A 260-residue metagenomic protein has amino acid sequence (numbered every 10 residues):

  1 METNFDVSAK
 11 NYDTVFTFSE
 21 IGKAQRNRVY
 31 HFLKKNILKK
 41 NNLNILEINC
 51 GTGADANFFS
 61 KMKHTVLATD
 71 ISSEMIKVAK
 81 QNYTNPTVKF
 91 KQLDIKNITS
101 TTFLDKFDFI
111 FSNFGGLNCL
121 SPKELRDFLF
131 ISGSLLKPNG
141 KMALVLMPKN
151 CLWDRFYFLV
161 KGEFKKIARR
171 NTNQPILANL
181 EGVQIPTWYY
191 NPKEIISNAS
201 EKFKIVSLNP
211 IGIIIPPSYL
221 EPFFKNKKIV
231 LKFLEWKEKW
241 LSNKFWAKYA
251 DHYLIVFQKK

Functional and structural regions predicted by a protein language model:
M1-K40, F58: Conserved class I S-adenosyl-L-methionine
N42-G51: Conserved class I S-adenosyl-L-methionine
T52-I98: Class I SAM-dependent methyltransferase SAM/SAH-binding core
T101-I110: A short acidic, Gly/Pro-enriched loop at the edge of an enzyme's catalytic core that lines a small-molecule cofactor
R126-P138: A short glycine-rich, Lys/Arg-flanked "PGG" loop and its adjoining helix->strand segment in the class I
A143-R170: Conserved class I S-adenosyl-L-methionine
Q184-F203, L208: Short alpha-helix
S207-K260: A C-terminal cap/extension of S-adenosyl-L-methionine-dependent methyltransferases that defines the acceptor-substrate
